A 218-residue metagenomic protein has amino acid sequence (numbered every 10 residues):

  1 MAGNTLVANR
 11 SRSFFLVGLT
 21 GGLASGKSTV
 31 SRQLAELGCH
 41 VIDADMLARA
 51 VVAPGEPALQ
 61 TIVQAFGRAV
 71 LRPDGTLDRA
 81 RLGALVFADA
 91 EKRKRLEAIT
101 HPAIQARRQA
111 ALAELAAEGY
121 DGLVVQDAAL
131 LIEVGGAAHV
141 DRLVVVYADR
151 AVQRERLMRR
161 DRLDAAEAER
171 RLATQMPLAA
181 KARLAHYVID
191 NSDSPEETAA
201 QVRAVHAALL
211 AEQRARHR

Functional and structural regions predicted by a protein language model:
N4-C39, A44-M46: Walker A (P-loop) phosphate-binding motif
G26, D45, L96, V125 (+3 more regions): Residue-level signal for inorganic ion chemistry
T29-A35, H40-A53, R68, R159 (+2 more regions): N-terminal polybasic phosphate/anion-binding patch
V41, L143-V145, V188-D190: Short, well-ordered beta-strand core segments
R49-L123: ATP-dependent small-molecule kinase phosphotransfer cores that center on conserved nucleotide phosphate-binding segments
L59-V63, R150-M158, A165, E169: An amphipathic alpha-helix signature
Q105, Q109-R159: ATP-dependent NMP and nucleoside kinases share a basic, alpha-helical "lid"
Q109, A137-H139, R159-R218: Small-molecule kinase domains that catalyze NTP-dependent phosphoryl transfer to phosphate-bearing small molecules
